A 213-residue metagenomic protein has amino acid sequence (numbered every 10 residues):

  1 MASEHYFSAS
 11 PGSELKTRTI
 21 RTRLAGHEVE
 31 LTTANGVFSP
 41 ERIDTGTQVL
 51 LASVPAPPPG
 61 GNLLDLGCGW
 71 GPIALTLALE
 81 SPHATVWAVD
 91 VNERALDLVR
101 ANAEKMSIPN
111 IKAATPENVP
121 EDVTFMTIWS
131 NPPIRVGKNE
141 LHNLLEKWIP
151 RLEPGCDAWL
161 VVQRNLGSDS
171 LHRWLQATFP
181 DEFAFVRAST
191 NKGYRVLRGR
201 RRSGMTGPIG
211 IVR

Functional and structural regions predicted by a protein language model:
M1-A25, G36, P40, V212-R213: N-terminal auxiliary segments of SAM/dcSAM-dependent transferases
A34-A52: Conserved SAM-binding loop and adjacent beta-strand
G46-S130: Conserved SAM/SAH cofactor-binding pocket of Class I
D90-N92, E140, Q163: Short beta->alpha hinge that forms the Motif I/post-I loop of the SAM-binding pocket
H142-P154: A short glycine-rich, Lys/Arg-flanked "PGG" loop and its adjoining helix->strand segment in the class I
G155-V162: Conserved beta-strand signature within the Rossmann-like core of class I S-adenosyl-L-methionine
Q163-P180: Conserved class I S-adenosyl-L-methionine
S189-R213: Core SAM-dependent methyltransferase catalytic element
